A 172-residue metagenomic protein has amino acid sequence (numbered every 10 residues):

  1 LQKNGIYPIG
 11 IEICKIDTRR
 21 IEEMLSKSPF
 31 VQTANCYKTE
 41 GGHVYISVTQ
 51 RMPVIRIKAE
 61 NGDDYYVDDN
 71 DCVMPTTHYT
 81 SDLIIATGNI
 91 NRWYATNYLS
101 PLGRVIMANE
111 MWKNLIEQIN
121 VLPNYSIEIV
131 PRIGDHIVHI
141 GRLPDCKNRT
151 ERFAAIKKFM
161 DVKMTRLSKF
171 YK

Functional and structural regions predicted by a protein language model:
K3-K27, Q32-K172: Charged, solvent-exposed interaction patches on well-folded alpha/beta domains that mediate macromolecular contacts
